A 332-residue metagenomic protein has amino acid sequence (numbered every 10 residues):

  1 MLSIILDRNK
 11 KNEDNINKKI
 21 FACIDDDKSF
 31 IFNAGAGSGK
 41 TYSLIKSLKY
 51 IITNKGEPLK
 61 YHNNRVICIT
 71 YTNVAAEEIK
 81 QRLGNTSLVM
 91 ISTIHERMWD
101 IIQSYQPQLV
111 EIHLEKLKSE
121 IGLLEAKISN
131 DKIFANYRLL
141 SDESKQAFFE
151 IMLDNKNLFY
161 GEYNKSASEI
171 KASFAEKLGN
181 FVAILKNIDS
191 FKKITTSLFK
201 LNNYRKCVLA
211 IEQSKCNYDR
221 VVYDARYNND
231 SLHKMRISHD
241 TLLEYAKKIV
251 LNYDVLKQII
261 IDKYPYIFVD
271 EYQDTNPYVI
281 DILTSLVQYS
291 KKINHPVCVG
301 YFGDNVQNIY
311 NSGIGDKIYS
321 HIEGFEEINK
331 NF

Functional and structural regions predicted by a protein language model:
M1-K118: P-loop NTPase Walker
F32, I260, I267, G300-Y301: Hydrophobic positions in the central parallel beta-sheet of the AAA+
A36, Y264-T275, N305-V306: Conserved Walker B
Y50, P277, T284-F332: Conserved RecA-like helicase ATPase core segment that couples NTP binding/hydrolysis to strand translocation
P58-N64, I261-D262, K292-V297: Short helix-terminating capping/connector loops at secondary-structure junctions
I69, V89-I91, E96-F134, N305 (+1 more regions): Extended charged low-complexity segments that act as oligomerization/scaffolding linkers
H113-N228: Coupling/switch/interface segments within P-loop NTPase motor domains and analogous charged loops in nucleic-acid
A172-A183, S214-Y266, N276-L286: Conserved helicase/translocase P-loop NTPase motor core
